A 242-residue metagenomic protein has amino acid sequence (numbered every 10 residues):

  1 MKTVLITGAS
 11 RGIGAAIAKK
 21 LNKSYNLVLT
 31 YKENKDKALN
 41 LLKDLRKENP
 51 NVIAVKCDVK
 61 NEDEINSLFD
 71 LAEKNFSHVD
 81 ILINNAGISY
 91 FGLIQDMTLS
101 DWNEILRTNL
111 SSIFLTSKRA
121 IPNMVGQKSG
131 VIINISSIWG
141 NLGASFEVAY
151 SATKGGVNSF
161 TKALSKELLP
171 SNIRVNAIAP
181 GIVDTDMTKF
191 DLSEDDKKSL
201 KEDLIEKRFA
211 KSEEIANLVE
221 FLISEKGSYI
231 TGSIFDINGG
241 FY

Functional and structural regions predicted by a protein language model:
S10-R11: Conserved glycine-rich cofactor-binding loop
S24-L39: Conserved glycine-rich Rossmann-like NAD(P)H-binding loop of the short-chain dehydrogenase/reductase
L93-I94, D101-L106, L200: Substrate-binding pocket helix/loop in short-chain dehydrogenase/reductase
S117, T153: Active-site helix of classical SDR
P122, K166-P170, S228: Alpha-helical segment proximal to the catalytic Tyr-Lys
S137: Residue(s) in the substrate-gating loop at a strand-loop-helix junction that position the organic substrate next
L142, E220, T231-Y242: Short C-terminal tail/terminal secondary-structure segment of NAD(P)H-dependent dehydrogenase/reductase domains
